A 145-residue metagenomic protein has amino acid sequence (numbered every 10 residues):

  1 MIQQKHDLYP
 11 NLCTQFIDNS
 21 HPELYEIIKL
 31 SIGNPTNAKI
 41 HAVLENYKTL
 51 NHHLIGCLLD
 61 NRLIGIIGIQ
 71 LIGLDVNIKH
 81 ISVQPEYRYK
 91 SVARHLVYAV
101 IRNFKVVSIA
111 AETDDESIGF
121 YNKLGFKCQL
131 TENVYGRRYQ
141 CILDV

Functional and structural regions predicted by a protein language model:
M1-A42: Short amphipathic alpha-helix that is part of the acyltransferase structural core
K29-D60, I66: Active-site rim helix/loop that mediates acceptor-substrate recognition in acyltransferases
H52, G136-I142: Short hydrophobic/aromatic beta-strand or adjacent loop that forms the aromatic wall/cage of a ligand/substrate-binding
G56, R62-Q70, D75-S82: Conserved beta-strand in the GNAT
G68, H95, A99, A110 (+1 more regions): Hydrophobic, well-ordered beta-alpha structural blocks that scaffold small-molecule cofactor pockets
V83, Y89-R102: Conserved acetyl-CoA-binding loop-helix of GNAT-fold acetyltransferases
R102-E116: Conserved GNAT acetyl-CoA-binding A-motif
D115-R138: Conserved active-site alpha-helix within GNAT-family acetyltransferase domains
